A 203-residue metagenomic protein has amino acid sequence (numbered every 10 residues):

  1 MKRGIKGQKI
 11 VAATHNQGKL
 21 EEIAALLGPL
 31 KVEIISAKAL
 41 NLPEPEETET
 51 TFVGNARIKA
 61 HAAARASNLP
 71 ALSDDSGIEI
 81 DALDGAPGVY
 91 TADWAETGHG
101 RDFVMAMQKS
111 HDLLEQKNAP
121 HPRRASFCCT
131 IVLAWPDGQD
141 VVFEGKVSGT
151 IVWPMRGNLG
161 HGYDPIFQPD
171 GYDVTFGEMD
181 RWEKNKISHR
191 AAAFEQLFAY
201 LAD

Functional and structural regions predicted by a protein language model:
K2-V11, Q17-D203: Anionic-ligand binding patches
